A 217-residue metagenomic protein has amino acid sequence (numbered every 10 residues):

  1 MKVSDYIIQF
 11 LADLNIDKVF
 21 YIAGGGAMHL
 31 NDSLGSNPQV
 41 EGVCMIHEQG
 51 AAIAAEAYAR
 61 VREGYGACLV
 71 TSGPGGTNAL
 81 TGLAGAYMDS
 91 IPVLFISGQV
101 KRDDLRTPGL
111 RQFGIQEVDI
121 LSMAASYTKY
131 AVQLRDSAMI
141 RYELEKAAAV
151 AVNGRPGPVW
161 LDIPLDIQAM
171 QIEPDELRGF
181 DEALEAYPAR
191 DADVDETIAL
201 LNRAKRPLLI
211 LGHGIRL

Functional and structural regions predicted by a protein language model:
M1-L217: N-terminal alpha/beta PP-like core and its mobile active-site loop of ThDP/TPP-dependent enzymes
